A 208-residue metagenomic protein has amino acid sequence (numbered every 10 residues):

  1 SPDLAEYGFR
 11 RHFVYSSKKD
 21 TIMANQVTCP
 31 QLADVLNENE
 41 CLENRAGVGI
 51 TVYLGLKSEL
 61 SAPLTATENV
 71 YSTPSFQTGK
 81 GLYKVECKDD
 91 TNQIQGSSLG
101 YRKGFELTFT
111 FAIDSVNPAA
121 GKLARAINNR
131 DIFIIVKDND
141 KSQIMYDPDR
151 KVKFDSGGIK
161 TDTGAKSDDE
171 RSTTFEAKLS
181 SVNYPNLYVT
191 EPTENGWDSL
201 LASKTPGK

Functional and structural regions predicted by a protein language model:
P2-I22: Short, Lys/Arg-enriched N-terminal segments with co-localized hydrophobic residues within the first ~10-30 amino acids
A24-T108, V152-S167: Solvent-exposed edge beta-strands and adjacent loop segments that serve as assembly or binding interfaces
A46-G55, F109-I113, R130-N139: Short, hydrophobic/proline-enriched secondary-structure or compact coil segments at domain edges
G96-P118, D169-N183: Oligomerization/assembly interface segments of phage tail-like spikes and tubes
P118-R125, N186-Y188: Short, conserved charged micro-motifs
L123-D149: Short, acidic/charged, Gly/Pro-enriched secondary-structure junctions
K151-K208: Mixed-charge, glycine-accented linear interaction segment located at domain edges/termini
